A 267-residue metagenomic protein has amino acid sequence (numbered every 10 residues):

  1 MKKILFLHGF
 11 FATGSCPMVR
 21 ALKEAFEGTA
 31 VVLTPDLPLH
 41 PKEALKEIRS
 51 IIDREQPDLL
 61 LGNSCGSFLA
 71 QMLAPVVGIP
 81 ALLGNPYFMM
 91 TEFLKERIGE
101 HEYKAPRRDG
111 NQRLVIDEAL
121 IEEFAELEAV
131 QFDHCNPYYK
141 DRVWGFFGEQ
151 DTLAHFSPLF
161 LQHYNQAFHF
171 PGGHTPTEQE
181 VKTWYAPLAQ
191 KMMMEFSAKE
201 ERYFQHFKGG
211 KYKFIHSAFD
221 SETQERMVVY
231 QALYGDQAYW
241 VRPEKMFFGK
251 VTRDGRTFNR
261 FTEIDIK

Functional and structural regions predicted by a protein language model:
K2-R54, H174, F196-S197: Active-site catalytic motif of lipid deacylating hydrolases and related acyltransferases
V19-R20, K182, M227: Short amphipathic alpha-helical segment that frequently serves as the phosphate-/nucleotide-binding helix
E55, V77: Active-site charged/polar residues at nucleotide-handling catalytic sites that mediate phosphoryl, nucleotidyl
D58-L61, P80-L82: Residue in the alpha/beta-hydrolase core beta-strand immediately N-terminal to the catalytic nucleophile
L61-A70: Gly/Ala-rich beta-loop-alpha elbow adjacent to hydrolase catalytic centers
M72, V76: Active-site signature of alpha/beta-hydrolase-fold catalytic machinery across serine- and Asp/Cys-nucleophile hydrolases
P80-M192: The alpha/beta-hydrolase serine catalytic core
K191-K267: Mixed-charge, low-complexity intrinsically disordered regions
